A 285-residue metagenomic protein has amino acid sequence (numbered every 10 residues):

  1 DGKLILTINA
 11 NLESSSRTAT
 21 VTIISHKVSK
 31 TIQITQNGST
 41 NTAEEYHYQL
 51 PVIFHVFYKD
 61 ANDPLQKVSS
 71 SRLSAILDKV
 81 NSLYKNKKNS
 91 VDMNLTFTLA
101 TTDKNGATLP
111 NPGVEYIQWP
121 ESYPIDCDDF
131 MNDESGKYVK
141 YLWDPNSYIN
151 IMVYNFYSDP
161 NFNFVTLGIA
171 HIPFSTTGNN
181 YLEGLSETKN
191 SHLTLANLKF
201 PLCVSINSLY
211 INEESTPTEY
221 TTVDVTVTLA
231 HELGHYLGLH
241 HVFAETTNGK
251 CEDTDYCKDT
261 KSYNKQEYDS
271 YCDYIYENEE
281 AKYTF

Functional and structural regions predicted by a protein language model:
D1-T7: Surface-exposed binding patches on compact interaction domains or structured appendages
N9-S15: Short, surface-exposed loop/turn segments at beta-strand-coil junctions that are enriched for proline with nearby
A10, S25-K27, G38: Surface-exposed loop/turn motifs at beta-strand-loop junctions within extracellular Ig-like and Fibronectin type III
S15-K27: A short beta-strand micro-motif common to beta-rich folds, especially ectodomain repeats
I32-T40: Interdomain boundary/hinge segments at the C-termini of tandem beta-sandwich modules
S39-I149, V153-S158: Propeptide-to-catalytic entry region of secreted or membrane-anchored zinc metalloproteases
E134-H241: Active-site-proximal segment of zinc-dependent metalloprotease catalytic domains
I211-F285: The catalytic-center signature of Zn2+-dependent metalloproteases
